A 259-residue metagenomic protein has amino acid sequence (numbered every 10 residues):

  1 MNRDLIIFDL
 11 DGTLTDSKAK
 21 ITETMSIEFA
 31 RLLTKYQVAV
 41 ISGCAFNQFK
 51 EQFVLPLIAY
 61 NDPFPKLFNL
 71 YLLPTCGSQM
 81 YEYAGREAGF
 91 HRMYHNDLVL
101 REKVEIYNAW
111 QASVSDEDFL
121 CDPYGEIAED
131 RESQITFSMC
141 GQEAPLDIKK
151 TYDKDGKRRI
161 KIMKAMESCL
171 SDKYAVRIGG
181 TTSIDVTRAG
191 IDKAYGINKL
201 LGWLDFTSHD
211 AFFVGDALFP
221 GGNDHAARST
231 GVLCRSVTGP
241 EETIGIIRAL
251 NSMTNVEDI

Functional and structural regions predicted by a protein language model:
M1-N2, I21-T22, T187-A189, K193-I259: Mg2+-dependent phosphoryl-transfer enzymes with acidic/Ser/Thr/Gly-rich catalytic loops
M1-R3, K35, L67-N69, E132 (+1 more regions): A general structural motif
N2-I7, T24-Y36, C169, W203: A short, Lys/Arg-enriched amphipathic alpha-helix followed by its capping loop at the start of a domain
N2-K20, V40, L72, I197 (+1 more regions): Asp-based phosphoryl-transfer active-site loop
F8-D11, P74-S78, Y83-A84, R131-E132 (+1 more regions): Short loop/turn segments at strand-loop or loop-helix junctions that form parts of catalytic or ligand-binding pockets
K20-Y124: Active-site phosphate-binding/coordination module
S78-E82, S183-D185, E241-G245: A short acidic, often aromatic-flanked loop/helix-cap motif at beta-alpha or helix-coil junctions that lines enzyme
S113-F212, N223: Conserved acidic, metal-coordinating active-site core of Asp-based, Mg2+-dependent phosphoryl-transfer enzymes
